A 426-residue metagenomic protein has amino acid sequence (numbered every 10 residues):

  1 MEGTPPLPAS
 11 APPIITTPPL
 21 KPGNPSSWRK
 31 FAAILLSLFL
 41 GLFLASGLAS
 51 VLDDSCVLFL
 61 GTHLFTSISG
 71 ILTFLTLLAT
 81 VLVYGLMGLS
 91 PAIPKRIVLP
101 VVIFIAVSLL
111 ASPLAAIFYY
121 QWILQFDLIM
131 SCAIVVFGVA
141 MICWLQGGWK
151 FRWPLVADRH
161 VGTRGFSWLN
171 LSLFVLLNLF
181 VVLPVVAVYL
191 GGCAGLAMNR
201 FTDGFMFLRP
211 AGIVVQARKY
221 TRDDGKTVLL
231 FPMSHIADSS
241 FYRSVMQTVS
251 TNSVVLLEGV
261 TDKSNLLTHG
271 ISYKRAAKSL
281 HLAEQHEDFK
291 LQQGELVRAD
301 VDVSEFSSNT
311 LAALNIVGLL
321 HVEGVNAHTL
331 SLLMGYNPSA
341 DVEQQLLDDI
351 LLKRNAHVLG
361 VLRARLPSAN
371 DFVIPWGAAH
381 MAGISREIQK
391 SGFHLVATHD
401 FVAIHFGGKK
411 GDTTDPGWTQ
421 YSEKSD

Functional and structural regions predicted by a protein language model:
M1-L20: Low-complexity, intrinsically disordered extramembrane tails and loops of integral membrane proteins
I14-K353, A397-F406: Structured, acidic catalytic/metal-binding patches in enzyme active sites
V228-L229, N370-W376: Generic beta-sheet signal
I350-S368: A short, acidic, amphipathic alpha-helical segment used as a generic capping/interface helix at domain edges
V361, G383-I384: Phosphate- and divalent-cation-binding pockets in alpha/beta enzyme and binding domains that engage nucleotide-derived
H394-K424: Short, flexible loop segments at boundaries between secondary-structure elements
